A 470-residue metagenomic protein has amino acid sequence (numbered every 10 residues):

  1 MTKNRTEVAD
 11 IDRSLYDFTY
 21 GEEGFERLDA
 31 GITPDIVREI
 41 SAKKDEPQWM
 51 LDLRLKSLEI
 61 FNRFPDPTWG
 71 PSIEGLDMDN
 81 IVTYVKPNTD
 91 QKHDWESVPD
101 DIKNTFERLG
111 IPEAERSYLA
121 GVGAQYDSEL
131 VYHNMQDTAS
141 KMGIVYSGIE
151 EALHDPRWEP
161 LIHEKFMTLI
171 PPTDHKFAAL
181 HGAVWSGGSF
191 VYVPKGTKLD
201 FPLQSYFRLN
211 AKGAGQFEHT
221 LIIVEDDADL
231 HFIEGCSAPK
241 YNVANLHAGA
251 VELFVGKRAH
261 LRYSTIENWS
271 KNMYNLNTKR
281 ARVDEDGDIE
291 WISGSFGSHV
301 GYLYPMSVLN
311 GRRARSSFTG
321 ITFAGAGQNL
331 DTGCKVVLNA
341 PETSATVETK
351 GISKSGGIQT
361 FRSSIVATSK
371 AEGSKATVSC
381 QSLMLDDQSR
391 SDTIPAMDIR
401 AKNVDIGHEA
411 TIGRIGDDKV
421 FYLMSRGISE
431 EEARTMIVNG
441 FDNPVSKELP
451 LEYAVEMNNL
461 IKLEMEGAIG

Functional and structural regions predicted by a protein language model:
T2-E7, I11, E26-D174, A178-A179 (+1 more regions): N-terminal amphipathic, basic helical "cap/leader" segment at the start of enzyme domains
T2-Y20, E26-G31, Y453-I469: Intrinsically disordered, low-complexity terminal tails
T19, P34-R38, D398-I399: Short acidic (Asp/Glu) and glycine-rich catalytic loops that position anionic groups and cofactors
K43, N134, K141-I428, D442-G470: Conserved beta-strand/loop scaffold segments within soluble protein domains that form the structured core and edges
N62-P71, F441-L451: Short arginine-rich
